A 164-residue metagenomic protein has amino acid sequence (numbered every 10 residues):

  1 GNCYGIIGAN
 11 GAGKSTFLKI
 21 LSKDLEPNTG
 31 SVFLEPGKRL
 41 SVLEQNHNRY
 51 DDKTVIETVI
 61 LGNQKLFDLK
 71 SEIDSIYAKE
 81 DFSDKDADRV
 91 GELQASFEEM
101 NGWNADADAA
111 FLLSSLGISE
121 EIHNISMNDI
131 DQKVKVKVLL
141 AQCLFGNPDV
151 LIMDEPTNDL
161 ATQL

Functional and structural regions predicted by a protein language model:
G1-L164: ABC ATP-binding cassette signature C-motif
